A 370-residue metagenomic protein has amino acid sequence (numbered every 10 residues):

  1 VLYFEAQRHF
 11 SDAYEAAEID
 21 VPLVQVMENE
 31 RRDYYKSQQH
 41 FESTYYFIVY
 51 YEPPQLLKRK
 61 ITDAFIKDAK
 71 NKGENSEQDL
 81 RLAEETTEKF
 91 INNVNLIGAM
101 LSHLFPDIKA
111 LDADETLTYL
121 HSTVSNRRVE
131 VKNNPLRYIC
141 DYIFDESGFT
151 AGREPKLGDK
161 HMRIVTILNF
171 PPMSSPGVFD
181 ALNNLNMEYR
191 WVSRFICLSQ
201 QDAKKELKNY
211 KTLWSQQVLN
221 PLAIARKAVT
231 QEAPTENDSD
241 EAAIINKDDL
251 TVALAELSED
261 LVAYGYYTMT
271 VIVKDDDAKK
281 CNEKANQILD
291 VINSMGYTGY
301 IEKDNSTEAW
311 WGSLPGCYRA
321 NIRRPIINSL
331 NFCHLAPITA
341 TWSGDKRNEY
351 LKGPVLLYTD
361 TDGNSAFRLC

Functional and structural regions predicted by a protein language model:
V1-C333, A340: Extended, folded cores of ATP/NTP-driven motor/assembly subunits in large transport and secretion machines
L335, A340-C370: Active-site-adjacent "gating/activation" loops or surface patches in catalytic cores
